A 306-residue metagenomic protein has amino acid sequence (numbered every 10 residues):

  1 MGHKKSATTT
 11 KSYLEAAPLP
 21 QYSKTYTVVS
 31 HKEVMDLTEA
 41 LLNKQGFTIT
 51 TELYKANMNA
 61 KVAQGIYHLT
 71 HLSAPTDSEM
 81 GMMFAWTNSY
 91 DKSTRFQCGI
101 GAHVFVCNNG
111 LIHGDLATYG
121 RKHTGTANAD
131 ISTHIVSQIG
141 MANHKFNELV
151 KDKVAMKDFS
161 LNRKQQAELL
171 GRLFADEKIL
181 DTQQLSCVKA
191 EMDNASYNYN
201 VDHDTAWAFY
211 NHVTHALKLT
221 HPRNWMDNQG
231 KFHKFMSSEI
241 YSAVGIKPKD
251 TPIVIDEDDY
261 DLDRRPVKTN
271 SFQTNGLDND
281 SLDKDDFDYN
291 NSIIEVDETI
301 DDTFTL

Functional and structural regions predicted by a protein language model:
M1-D36, G46, Y54, M58 (+5 more regions): Feature for intrinsically disordered/low-complexity regulatory segments and propeptides
S6-S12, Q21, K61-G65, K92 (+2 more regions): Functionally constrained cores in energy, signaling, and assembly domains
H31-M35, E39-Q97: Amphipathic, interaction-prone secondary-structure segments
S73-L306: Intrinsically disordered, low-complexity regions enriched in serine/threonine
